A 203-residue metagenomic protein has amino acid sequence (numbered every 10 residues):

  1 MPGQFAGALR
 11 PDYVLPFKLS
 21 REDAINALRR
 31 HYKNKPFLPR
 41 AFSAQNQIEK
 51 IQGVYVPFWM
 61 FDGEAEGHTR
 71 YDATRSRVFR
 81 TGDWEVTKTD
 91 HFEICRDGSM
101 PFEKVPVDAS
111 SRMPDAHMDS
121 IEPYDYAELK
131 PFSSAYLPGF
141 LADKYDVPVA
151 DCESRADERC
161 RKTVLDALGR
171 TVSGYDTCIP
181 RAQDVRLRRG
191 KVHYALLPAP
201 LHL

Functional and structural regions predicted by a protein language model:
M1: Cys/His-rich metal-coordination motifs, chiefly Zn-binding "fingers/knuckles"
F5-L203: Charged, low-complexity helical/coil segments in non-catalytic cytosolic or luminal regions
